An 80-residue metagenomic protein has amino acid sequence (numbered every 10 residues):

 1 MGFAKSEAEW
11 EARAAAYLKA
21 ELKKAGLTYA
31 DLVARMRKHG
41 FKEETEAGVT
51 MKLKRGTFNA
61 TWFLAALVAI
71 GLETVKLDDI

Functional and structural regions predicted by a protein language model:
M1-D31, R35, V75: A short, Lys/Arg-rich alpha-helix, primarily the initiator
L22, L53, A66-I70: Amphipathic alpha-helical interface segments used for dimerization/assembly
R37-T57: Recognition helix of helix-turn-helix/homeodomain-like DNA-binding domains that insert into the DNA major groove
F58-K76: DNA major-groove recognition helix of helix-turn-helix/homeodomain DNA-binding modules
